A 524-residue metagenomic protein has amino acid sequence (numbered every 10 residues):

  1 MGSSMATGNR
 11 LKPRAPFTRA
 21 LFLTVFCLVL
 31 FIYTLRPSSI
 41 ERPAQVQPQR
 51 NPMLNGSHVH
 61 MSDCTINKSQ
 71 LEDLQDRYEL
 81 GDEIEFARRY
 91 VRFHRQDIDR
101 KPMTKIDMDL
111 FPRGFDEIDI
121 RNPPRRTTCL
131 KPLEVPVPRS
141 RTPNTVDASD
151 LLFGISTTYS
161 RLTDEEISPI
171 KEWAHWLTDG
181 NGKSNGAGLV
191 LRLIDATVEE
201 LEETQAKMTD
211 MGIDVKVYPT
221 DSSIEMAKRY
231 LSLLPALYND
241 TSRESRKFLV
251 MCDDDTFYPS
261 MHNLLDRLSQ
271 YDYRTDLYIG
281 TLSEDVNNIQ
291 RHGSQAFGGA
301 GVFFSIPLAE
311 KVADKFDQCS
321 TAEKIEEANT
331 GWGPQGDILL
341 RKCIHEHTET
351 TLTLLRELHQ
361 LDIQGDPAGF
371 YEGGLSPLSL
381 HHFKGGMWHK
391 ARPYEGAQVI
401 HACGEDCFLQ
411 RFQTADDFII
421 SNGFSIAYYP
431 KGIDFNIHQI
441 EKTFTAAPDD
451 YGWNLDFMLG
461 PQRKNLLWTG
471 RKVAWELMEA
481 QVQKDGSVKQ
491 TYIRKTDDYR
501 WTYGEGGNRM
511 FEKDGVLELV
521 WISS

Functional and structural regions predicted by a protein language model:
G2, A6-T18, D416-S524: Extended non-globular C-terminal regions
G2-D97, Y492, D497: N-terminal signal-anchor transmembrane helix specifying type II single-pass membrane topology of secretory-pathway
A15, T256-H347, L355-Q364, G373-L375 (+1 more regions): Conserved catalytic core of nucleotide-sugar-dependent glycosyltransferases
D63-G182: Long, contiguous juxta-domain segments that are non-catalytic but functionally important
K131-R141, S160-N181, E200, Q483-S523: Short, well-formed alpha-helical segments that are part of the catalytic scaffolds of diverse glycosyltransferases
V190-F248, F257-H262: Active-site-proximal specificity loops/subdomain of glycosyltransferases
C252-D254: Active-site acidic Asp-centered loop
T350-A402, D406: PAPS-dependent sulfotransferase catalytic core
